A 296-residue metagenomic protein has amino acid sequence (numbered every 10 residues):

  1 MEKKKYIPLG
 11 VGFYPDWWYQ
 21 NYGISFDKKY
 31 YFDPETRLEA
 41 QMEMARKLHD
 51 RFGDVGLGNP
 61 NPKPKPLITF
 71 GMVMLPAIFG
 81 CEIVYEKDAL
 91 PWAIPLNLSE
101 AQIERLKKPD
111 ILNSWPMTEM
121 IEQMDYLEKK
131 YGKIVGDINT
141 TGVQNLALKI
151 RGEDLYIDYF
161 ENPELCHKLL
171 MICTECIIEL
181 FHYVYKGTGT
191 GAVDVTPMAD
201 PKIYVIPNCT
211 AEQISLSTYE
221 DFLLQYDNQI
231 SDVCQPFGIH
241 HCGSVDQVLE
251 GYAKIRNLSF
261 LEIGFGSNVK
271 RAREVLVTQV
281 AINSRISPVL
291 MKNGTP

Functional and structural regions predicted by a protein language model:
M1-Y31, R37, N61-L67, P109-P296: Active-site loop segments of alpha/beta catalytic cores
D16-Q20, P66, G71, P91-E104: A short glycine/small-residue-enriched secondary-structure motif
F26, Y30-V84: Membrane helical hairpin/interfacial module
P34-F52, P95-P109, L148-Y159: An N-terminal domain-start capping segment
G71-A93, Q144-D154: Aromatic- and acidic-residue-enriched segments that line the glycan-binding/catalytic groove of carbohydrate-active
E82-A101, D200-Q213: Aromatic- and acidic-residue-enriched carbohydrate-binding clefts of CAZyme catalytic domains
K87-E122: A gly/proline- and charged-residue-enriched helix-loop-helix capping module
